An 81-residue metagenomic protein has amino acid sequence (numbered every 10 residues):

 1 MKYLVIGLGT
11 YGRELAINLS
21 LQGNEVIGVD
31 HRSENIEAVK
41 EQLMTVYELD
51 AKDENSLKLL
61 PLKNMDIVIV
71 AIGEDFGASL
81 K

Functional and structural regions predicted by a protein language model:
M1-K81: Cytosolic regulatory regions of ion transport systems
